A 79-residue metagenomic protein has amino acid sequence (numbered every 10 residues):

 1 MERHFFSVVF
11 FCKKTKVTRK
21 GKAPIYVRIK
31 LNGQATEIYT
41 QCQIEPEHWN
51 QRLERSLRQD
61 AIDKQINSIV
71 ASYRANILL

Functional and structural regions predicted by a protein language model:
M1-H4: Intrinsically disordered, low-complexity and often Lys/Arg-enriched segments
S7-V9: Proline-enriched interdomain boundary motifs that mark the N-terminal boundary and often initiate the first structured
F11-G21: Single-stranded nucleic-acid-binding OB-fold domains
T18-K20, G33-L79: N-terminal helical hairpins
